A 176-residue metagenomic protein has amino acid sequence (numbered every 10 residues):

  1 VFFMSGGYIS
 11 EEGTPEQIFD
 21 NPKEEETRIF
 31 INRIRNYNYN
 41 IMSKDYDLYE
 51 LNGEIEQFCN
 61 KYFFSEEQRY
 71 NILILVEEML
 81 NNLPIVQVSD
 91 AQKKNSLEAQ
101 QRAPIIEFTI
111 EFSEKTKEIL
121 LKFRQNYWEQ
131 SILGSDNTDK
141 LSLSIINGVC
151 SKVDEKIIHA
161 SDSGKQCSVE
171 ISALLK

Functional and structural regions predicted by a protein language model:
V1-G7, I18: Conserved short hydrophobic beta-strand within the ABC ATPase nucleotide-binding domain
G7, I106, E155: Glycine-centered, small-residue-biased loops immediately flanking beta-strands in adenine/cofactor-binding cores
I9-G13, N21: ABC ATPase "signature
D20-N21, N32: Phosphate-coordinating loops and pocket residues in cytosolic domains that bind phosphorylated ligands
I29-I74: Bergerat-fold GHKL ATPase/HATPase_c domain
R35-Y49, G53, G134-D136, L141-K176: Flexible, glycine-/charge-rich segments associated with ATP-binding catalytic modules
E66-F108, S142, N147-V149: Conserved ATP-binding N-box helix of the HATPase_c
E111-S144: Glycine-rich/acidic phosphate-handling loop/turn and adjacent ATP-lid/helix of nucleotide-binding kinase/ATPase domains
